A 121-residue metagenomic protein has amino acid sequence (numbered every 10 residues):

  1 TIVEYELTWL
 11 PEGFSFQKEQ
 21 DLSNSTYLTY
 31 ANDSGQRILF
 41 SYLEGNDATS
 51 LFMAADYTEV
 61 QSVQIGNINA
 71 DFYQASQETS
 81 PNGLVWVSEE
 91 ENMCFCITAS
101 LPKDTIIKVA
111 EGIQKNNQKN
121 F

Functional and structural regions predicted by a protein language model:
T1-E90: Short, solvent-exposed recognition patches
E90-F121: Surface-exposed amphipathic alpha-helical segments
